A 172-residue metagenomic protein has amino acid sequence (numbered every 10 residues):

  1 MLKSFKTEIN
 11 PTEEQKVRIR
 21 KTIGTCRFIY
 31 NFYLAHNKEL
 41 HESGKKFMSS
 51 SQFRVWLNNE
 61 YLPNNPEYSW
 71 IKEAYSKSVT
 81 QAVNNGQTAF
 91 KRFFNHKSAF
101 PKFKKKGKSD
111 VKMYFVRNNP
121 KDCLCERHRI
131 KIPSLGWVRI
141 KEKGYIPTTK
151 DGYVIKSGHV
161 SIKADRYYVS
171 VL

Functional and structural regions predicted by a protein language model:
M1-L172: Nucleic-acid substrate recognition interfaces
